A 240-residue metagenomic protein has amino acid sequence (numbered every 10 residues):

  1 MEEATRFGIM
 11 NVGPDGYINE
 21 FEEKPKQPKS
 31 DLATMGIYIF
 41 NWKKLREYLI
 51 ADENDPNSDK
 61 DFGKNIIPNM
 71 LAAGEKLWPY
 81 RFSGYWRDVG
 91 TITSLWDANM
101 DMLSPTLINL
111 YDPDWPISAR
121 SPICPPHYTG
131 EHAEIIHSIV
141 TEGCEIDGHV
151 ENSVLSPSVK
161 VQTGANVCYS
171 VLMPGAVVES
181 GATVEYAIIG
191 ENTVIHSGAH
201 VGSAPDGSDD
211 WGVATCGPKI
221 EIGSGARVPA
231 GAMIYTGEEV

Functional and structural regions predicted by a protein language model:
M1-K43, E47-A51: Conserved core of the sugar-phosphate nucleotidyltransferase
K43, A51-V240: Left-handed beta-helix
